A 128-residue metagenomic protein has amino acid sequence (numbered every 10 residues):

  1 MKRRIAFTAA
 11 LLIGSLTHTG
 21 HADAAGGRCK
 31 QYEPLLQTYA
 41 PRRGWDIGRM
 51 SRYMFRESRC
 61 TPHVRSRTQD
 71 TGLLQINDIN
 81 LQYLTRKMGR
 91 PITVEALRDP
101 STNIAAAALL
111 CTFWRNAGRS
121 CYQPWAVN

Functional and structural regions predicted by a protein language model:
M1-T8: N-terminal export and membrane-targeting signals
R3, I13-C60: Export/targeting segments at the very N-terminus of extracytoplasmic proteins
A9, I13, Q82-L84: Residues in flexible loops and secondary-structure boundaries
C29, R42-R43, H63, R67-N128: Catalytic and binding regions of secreted/periplasmic enzymes and modules that target cell-wall glycans
